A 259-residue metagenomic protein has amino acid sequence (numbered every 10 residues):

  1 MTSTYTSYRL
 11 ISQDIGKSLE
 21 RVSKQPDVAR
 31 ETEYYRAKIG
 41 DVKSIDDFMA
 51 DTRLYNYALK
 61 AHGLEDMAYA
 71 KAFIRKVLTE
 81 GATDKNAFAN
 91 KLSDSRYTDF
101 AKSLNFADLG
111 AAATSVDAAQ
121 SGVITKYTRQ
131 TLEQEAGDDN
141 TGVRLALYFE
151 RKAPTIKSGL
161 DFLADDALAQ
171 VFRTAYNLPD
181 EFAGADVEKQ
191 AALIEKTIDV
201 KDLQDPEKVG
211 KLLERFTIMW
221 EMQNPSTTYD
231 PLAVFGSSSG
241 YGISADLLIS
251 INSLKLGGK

Functional and structural regions predicted by a protein language model:
M1-K259: Type III/flagellar secretion export determinants
